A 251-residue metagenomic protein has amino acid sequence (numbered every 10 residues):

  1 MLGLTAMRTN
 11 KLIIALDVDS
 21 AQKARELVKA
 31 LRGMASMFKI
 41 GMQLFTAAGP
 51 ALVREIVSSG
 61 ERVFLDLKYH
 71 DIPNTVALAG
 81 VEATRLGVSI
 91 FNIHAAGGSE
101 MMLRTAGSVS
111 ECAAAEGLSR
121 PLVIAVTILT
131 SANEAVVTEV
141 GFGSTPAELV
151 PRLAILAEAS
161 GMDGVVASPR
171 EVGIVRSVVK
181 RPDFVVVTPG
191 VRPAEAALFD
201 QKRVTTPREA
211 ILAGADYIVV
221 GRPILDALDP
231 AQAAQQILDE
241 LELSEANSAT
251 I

Functional and structural regions predicted by a protein language model:
M1-L27, A115-L118, G173-D183, L198 (+2 more regions): N-terminal amphipathic alpha-helix/helix-capping segment at the start of soluble metabolic enzymes
R8-T9, D71, T75-D163, S168-E171 (+2 more regions): Conserved anion-binding
I14, F38, K68, F91 (+4 more regions): Conserved, mostly hydrophobic/aromatic
A30-L31, I56, A83, A157 (+3 more regions): Generic structural signal for hydrophobic
G33, S59, L86, S160 (+1 more regions): Structural motif
P50, S168-A215, V219: A C-terminal functional module that forms or caps the active site or interfaces directly with catalytic machinery
L86-S99, R192-P193, R203-A233: Glycine-rich phosphate-binding active-site loops on the catalytic face of alpha/beta enzymes
M102-C112, I211, I224-A249: C-terminal helical cap(s) of enzyme catalytic domains, especially alpha/beta-barrels
